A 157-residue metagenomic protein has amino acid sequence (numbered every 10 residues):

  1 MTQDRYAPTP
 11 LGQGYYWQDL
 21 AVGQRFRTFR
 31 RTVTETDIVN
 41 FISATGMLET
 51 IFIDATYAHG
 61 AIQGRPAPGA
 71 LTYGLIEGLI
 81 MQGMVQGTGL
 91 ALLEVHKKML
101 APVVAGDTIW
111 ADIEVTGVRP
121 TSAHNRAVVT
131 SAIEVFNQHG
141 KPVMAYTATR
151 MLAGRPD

Functional and structural regions predicted by a protein language model:
M1-A21, M99, V103-T108, D112-D157: HotDog/MaoC-like acyl-thioester-processing domains
T2-E94, R155-D157: Hot-dog-fold acyl-thioester-processing enzymes
